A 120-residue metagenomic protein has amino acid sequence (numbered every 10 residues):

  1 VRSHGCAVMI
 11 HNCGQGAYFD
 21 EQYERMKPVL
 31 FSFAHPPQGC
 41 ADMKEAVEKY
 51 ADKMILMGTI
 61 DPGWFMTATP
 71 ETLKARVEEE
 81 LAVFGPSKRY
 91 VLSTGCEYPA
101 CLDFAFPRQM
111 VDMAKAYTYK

Functional and structural regions predicted by a protein language model:
V1-K120: Active-site loop segments of alpha/beta catalytic cores
